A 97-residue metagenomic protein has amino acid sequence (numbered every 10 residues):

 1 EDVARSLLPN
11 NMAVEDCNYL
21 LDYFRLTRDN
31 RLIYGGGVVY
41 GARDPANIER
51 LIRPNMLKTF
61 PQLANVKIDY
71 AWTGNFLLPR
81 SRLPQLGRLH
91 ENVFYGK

Functional and structural regions predicted by a protein language model:
E1-T27: Flavin-dependent oxidoreductases
V3, P9-N11, I33, L63 (+1 more regions): Residue-level signal for well-ordered alpha-helical segments
A4-R5, Y34, D44, G96: Short acidic, gly/pro-rich beta-turn/loop elements at beta-sheet edges and active-site/ligand-binding grooves
C17-D22, T27-L32, G37-V38, I48 (+1 more regions): Residues forming the flavin
Y40-K97: C-terminal catalytic lobe of FAD-dependent flavoproteins
